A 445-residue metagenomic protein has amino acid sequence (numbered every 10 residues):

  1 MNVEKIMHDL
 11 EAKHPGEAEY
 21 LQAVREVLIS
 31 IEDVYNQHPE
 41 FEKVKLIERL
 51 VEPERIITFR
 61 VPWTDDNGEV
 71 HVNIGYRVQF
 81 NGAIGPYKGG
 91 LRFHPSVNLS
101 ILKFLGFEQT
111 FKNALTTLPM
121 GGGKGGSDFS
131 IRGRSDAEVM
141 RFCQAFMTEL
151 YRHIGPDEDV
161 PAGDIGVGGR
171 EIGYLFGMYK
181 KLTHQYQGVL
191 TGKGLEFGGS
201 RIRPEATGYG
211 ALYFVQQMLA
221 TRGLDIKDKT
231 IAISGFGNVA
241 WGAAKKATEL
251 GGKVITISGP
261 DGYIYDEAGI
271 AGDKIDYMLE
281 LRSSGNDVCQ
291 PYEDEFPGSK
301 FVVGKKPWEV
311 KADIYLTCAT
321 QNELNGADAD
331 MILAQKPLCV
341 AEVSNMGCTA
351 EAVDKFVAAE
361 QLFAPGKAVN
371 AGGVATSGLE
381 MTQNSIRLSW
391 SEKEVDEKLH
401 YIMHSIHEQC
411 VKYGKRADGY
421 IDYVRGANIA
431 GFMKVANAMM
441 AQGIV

Functional and structural regions predicted by a protein language model:
M1, P15, E19-Q22, E26 (+24 more regions): Conserved active-site and cofactor/substrate-binding residues in soluble primary-metabolism enzymes
N2-A23, M218, L333-V445: Adenosine-phosphate binding glycine-rich loop
L21, Q37-V44, T117, I154-G163 (+3 more regions): Flexible, glycine/charged-enriched surface loops at secondary-structure junctions
F41-H71: Structured beta-strand/loop patches that form or line metal/cofactor-binding pockets in enzymes
H94, N113-K227: Glycine/serine-rich phosphate-binding loop and adjoining beta1-alpha1 elements at the start of nucleotide-handling
T191-G194, G199-E309: Glycine-rich phosphate/diphosphate-binding loop of Rossmann-like nucleotide-binding domains
G262-L362, A368: Rossmann-like adenosine-cofactor binding region
